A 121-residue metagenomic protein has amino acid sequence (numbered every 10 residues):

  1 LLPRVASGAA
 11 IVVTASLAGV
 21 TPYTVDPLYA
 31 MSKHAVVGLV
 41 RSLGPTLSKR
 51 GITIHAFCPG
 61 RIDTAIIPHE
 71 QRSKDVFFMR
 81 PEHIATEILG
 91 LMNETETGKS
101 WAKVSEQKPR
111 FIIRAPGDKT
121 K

Functional and structural regions predicted by a protein language model:
L2, V40-R41, A85-I88: Short-chain dehydrogenase/reductase
R4, T21, S42-I52: Active-site-adjacent segment of SDR/Rossmann-fold oxidoreductases
V12, I54-F57, I67: Hydrophobic structural elements of the Rossmann-like NAD(P)H-binding subdomain that define the short-chain
S16: Residue(s) in the substrate-gating loop at a strand-loop-helix junction that position the organic substrate next
P22-D26: Active-site "substrate specificity/gating" loop of NAD(P)-dependent dehydrogenases, especially the short-chain
S32: Active-site helix of classical SDR
A35-L43, L47, F57: Hydrophobic alpha-helix immediately C-terminal to the catalytic Tyr-X-X-X-Lys motif of short-chain
A56, T64, R72-G117: C-terminal helical subdomain
